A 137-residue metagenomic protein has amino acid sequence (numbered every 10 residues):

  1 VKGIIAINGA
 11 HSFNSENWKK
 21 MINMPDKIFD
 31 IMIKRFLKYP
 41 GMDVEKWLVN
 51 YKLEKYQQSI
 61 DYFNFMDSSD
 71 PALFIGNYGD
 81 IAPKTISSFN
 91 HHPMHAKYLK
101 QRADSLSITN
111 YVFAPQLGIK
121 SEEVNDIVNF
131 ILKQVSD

Functional and structural regions predicted by a protein language model:
V1-K2: Conserved hydrolase catalytic core segment
I5-S15: Active-site nucleophile loop of the alpha/beta-hydrolase fold
I7, Y56-I60, S88, K120: Alpha-helix capping and helix-coil boundary motifs
N8, G41-W47, Y62, Y78 (+2 more regions): Generic hydrophobic/packing signal
S12, Y51-K55, Q116-V124: Acidic-and-aromatic substrate-binding clefts and catalytic sites of carbohydrate-active enzymes
S15-F65, H91: Mobile cap/lid helix-loop segments that gate and shape the active-site cleft of serine hydrolases
M66-D70: Intrinsically disordered, low-complexity segments enriched in Gly and acidic/Ser/Thr residues that form flexible
L73-D137: C-terminal catalytic histidine-bearing segment of alpha/beta-hydrolase fold enzymes
